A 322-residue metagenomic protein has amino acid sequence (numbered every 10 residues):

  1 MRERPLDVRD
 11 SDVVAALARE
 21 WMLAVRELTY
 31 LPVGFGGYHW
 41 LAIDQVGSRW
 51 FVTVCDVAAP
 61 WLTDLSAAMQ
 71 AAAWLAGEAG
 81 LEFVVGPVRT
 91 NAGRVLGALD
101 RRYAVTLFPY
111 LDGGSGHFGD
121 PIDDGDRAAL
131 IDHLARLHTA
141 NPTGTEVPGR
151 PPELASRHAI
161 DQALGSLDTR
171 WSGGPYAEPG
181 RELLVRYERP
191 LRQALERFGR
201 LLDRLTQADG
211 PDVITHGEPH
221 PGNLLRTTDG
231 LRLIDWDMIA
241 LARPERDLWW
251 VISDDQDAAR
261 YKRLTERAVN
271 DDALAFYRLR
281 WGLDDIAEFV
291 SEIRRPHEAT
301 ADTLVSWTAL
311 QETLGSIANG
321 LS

Functional and structural regions predicted by a protein language model:
M1-L28: Juxta-kinase regulatory segment immediately upstream of eukaryotic protein kinase catalytic domains
R2, R170, A287-S322: ATP/Mg2+ or Mg2+-diphosphate-binding catalytic cores that bind nucleotide phosphates or diphosphates via glycine-rich
W21-D44: ATP-binding glycine-rich phosphate-binding loop
Q45-P148: ATP-binding pocket architecture of kinase catalytic cores
V57, V105-D120, P142, G165-E178 (+1 more regions): A glycine-centered beta->alpha junction motif in the catalytic cores of kinase/phosphotransferase enzymes
N91, D120-R186, D212: A cross-family kinase active-site recognition segment
I214, L225-A275, E298: Active-site Asp-x-Gly
P219: Hydrophobic HxD+1 residue recognition
